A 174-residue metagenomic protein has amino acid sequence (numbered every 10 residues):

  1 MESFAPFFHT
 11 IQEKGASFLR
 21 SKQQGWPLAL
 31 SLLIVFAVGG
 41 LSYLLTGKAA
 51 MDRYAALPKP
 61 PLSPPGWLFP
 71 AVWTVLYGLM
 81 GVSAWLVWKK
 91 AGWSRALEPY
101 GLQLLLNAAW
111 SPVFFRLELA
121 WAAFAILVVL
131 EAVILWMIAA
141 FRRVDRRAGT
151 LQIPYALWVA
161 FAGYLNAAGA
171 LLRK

Functional and structural regions predicted by a protein language model:
F18-L45: N-terminal signal-anchor transmembrane alpha helix
K48-L62, R173-K174: Membrane-interface helix termini and inter-helical loops of multi-pass transporters
P64-G78, E118-L130: Membrane-interface loop-to-helix entry segments
G92-Y100: Membrane-interfacial loop-to-transmembrane alpha-helix junctions, especially the N-terminal start
Y100-W110, F124-M137, Y155-V159: Hydrophobic alpha-helical segments of small multi-pass membrane proteins
P112-A122, A170-K174: Membrane-interface helix caps and helix-loop-helix hairpins in membrane proteins
F114-A120, W136-G149: Membrane-helix boundary connector in multi-pass membrane proteins
V144-K174: Terminal transmembrane helical module of multi-pass membrane proteins
